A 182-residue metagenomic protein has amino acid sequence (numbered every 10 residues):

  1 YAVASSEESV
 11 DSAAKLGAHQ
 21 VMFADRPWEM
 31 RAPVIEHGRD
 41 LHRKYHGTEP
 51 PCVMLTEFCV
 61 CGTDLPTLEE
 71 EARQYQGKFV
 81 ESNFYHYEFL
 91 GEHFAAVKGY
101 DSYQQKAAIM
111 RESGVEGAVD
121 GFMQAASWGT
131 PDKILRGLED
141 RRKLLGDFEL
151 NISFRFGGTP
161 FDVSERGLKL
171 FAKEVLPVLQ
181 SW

Functional and structural regions predicted by a protein language model:
Y1-V3, A18-F23, P51-F58, F148-F154: Hydrophobic faces of well-ordered beta-strands that scaffold small-molecule active sites in alpha/beta enzyme cores
S5-I35: A conserved active-site cap/scaffold subdomain adjacent to cofactor or substrate pockets
Q20, D120-M123, G157: A short, mixed-charge helix-start or loop-turn motif at secondary-structure junctions
A24, W28, S127, F161-E165: Flexible, glycine- and charge-enriched loops at secondary-structure boundaries
R26, C59-C61, F156-G158: Active-site-proximal loop/turn and secondary-structure-junction residues that shape catalytic pockets, frequently
E29-D147, Q180-W182: An alpha-helical appendage that flanks or caps ligand/catalytic pockets
T130-F171: Long, low-complexity C-terminal extensions of enzymes
